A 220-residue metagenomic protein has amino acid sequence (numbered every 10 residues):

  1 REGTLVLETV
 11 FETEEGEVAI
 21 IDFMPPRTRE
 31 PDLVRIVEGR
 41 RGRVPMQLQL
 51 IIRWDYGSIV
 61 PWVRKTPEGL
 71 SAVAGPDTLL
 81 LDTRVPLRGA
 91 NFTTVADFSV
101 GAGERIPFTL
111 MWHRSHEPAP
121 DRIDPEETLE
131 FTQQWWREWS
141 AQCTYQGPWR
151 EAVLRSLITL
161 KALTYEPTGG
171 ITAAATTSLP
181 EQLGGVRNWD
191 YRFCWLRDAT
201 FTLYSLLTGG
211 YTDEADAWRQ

Functional and structural regions predicted by a protein language model:
R1-Q220: Acidic, mature catalytic/reactive cores of soluble proteins
